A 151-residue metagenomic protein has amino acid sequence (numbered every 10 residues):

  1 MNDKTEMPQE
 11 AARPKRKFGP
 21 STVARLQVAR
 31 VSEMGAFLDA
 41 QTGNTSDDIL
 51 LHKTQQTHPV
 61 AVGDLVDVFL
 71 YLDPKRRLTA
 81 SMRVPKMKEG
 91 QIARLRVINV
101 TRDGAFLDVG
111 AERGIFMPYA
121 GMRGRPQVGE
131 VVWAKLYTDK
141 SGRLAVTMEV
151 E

Functional and structural regions predicted by a protein language model:
M1-E151: Single-stranded RNA-binding regions, centering on S1/OB-family and related RNA-binding modules
